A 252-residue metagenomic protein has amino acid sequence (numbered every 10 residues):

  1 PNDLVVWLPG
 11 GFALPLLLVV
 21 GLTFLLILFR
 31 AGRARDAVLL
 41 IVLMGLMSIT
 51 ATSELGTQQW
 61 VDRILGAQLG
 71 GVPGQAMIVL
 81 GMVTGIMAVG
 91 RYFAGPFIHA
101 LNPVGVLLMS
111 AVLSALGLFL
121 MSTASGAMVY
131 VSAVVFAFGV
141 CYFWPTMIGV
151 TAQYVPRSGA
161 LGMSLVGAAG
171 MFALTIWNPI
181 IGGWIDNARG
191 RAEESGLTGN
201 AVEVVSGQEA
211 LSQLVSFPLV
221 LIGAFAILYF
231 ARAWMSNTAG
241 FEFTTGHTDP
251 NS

Functional and structural regions predicted by a protein language model:
P1-G11, F29-A88, T175-I185: Extracytoplasmic gate region of multi-pass secondary transporters
I78-M87, A169-G170, F217-L221: Transmembrane alpha-helical segments of major facilitator superfamily
G90-P103: Helix-to-loop junctions at the C-terminal end of transmembrane segments in multipass secondary transporters
G105-L120: Structural signature of the two symmetry-related core transmembrane helices
S122-S132: Helix-loop junctions at membrane interfaces in 12-TM secondary transporters
C141-P156, G162: Intracellular juxtamembrane helix-capping segments at the cytosolic ends of symmetry-related transmembrane helices
R157-G190: A late C-terminal transmembrane helix in Major Facilitator Superfamily
V202-V204, Q213-S252: Multi-pass alpha-helical transporter architecture, strongest for 12-TM Major Facilitator/SLC carriers used
